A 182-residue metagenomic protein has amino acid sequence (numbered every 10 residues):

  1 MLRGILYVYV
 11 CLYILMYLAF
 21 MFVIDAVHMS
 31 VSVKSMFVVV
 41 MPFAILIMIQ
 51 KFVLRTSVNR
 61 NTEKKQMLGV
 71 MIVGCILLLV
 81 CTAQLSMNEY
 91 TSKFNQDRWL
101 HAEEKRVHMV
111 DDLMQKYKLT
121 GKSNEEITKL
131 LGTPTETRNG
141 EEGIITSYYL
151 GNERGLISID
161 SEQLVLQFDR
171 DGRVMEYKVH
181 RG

Functional and structural regions predicted by a protein language model:
M1-G182: Residues within mature, well-folded domains
